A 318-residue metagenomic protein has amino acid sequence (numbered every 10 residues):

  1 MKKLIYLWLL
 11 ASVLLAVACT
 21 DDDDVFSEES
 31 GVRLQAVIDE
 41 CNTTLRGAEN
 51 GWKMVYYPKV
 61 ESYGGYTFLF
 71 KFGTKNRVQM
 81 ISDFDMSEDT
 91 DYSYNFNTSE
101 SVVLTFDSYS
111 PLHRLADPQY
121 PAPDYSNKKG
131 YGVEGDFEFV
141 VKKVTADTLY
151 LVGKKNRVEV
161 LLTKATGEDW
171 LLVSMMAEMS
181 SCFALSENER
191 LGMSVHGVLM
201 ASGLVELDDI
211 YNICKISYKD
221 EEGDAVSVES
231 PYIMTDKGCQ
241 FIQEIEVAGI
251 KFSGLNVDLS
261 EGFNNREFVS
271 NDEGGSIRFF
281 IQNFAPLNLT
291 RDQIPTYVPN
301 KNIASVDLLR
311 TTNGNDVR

Functional and structural regions predicted by a protein language model:
K2-L10: Sec-dependent signal peptide recognition, specifically the positively charged N-region followed immediately by
L15-A18: C-terminal motif of bacterial Sec signal peptides marking the signal peptidase cleavage site
T20-V103, E168-N188: Acidic/polar, low-complexity intrinsically disordered N-terminal segments immediately downstream of a Sec signal
G47-A48, G73-N76, T145-A146, I210-N212 (+1 more regions): A short, compositionally biased
S62-G64, S87, G132-E134, A225 (+1 more regions): Short solvent-exposed loop/turn micro-motifs enriched in small/polar/acidic residues
F70-V78, L151, F268-V269, N313: Short, structured motif recognition centered on aromatic/hydrophobic residues
R77-E221: Long, acidic/polar, low-complexity amphipathic helices and coiled-coil-like
K155-E159, K164-V317: Preference for solvent-exposed, low-hydrophobicity sequence contexts
